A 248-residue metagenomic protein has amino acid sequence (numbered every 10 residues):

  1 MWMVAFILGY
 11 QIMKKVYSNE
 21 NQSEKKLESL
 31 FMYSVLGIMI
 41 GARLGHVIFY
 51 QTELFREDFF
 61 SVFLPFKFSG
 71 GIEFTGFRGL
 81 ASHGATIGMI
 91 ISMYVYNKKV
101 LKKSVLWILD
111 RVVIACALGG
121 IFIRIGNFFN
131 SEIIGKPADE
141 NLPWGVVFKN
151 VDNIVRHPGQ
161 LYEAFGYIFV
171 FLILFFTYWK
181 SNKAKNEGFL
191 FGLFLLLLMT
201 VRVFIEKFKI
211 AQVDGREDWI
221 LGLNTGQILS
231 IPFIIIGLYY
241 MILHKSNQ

Functional and structural regions predicted by a protein language model:
M1-Q248: A feature for loop-to-transmembrane-helix boundaries and adjacent hydrophobic helices in multi-pass integral membrane
